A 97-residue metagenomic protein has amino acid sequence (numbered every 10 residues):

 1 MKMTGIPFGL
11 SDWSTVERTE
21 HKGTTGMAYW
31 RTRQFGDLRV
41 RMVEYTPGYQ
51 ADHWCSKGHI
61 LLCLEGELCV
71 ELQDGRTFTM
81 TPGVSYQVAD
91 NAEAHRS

Functional and structural regions predicted by a protein language model:
M1-R41: A short, N-terminal "cap"/entry segment at the start of jelly-roll beta-barrel domains of the cupin/DSBH fold
S14-V16, T46-G48, P82-Q87: A short, sequence-level motif marking secondary-structure junctions
G36-S56, A89-N91: Conserved short histidine dyad/triad with adjacent acidic residue
Y45, W54-V70: Short, conserved beta-strand element in jelly-roll/cupin
D74-N91: Short acidic-glycine-tyrosine-enriched beta hairpin
R96-S97: Short, Lys/Arg-rich amphipathic alpha-helical interaction segments that bind nucleic acids or acidic protein surfaces
